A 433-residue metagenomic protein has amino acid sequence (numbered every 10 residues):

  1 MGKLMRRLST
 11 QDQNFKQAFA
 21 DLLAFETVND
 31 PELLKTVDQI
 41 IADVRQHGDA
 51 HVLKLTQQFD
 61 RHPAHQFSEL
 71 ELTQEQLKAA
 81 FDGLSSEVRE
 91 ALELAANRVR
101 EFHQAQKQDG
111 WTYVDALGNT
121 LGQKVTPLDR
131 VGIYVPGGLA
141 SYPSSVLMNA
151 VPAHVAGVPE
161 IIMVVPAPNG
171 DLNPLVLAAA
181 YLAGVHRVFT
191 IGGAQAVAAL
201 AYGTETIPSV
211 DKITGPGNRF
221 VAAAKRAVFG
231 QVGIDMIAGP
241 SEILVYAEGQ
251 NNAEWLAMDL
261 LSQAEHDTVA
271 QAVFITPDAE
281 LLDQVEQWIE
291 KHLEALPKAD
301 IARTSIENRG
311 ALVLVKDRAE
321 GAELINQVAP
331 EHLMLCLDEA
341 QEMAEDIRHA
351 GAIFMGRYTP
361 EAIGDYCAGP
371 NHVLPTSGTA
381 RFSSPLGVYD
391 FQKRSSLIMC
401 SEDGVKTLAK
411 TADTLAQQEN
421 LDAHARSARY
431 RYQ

Functional and structural regions predicted by a protein language model:
G2-D129: N-terminal Rossmann-like NAD(P)+-binding subdomain of aldehyde/semialdehyde dehydrogenases
L4-Q11, R187-G192, L312-D317: Short acidic-hydrophobic, aromatic-tinged amphipathic segments that line or gate anion-handling sites
Y113-A178: Conserved small-residue-rich beta-alpha loop and adjacent elements that most often cradle the phosphate/pyrophosphate
M148-P159, Y181-A183, A201-I207, K225-A227 (+1 more regions): Alpha-helix C-terminal capping segments
G184-S262, H266-Q271: Conserved NAD(P)+-binding/catalytic subdomain of aldehyde/semialdehyde dehydrogenases
M236-N308, L312: A conserved active-site cap/scaffold subdomain adjacent to cofactor or substrate pockets
Q327-Q433: C-terminal core of ALDH-fold dehydrogenases
